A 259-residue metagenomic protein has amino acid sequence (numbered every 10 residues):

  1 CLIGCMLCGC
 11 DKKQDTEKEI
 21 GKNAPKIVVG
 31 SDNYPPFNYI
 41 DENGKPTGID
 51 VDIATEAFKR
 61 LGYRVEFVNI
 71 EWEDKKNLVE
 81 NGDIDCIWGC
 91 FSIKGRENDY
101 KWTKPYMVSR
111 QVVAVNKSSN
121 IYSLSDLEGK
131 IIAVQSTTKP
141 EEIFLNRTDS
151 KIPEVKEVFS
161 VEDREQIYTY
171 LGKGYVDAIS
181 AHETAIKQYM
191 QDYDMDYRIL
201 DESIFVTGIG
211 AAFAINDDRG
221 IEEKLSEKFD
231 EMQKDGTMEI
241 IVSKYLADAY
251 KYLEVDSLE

Functional and structural regions predicted by a protein language model:
C5-G9: C-terminal motif of bacterial Sec signal peptides marking the signal peptidase cleavage site
D11, V51-R60, I121, S125-K139 (+1 more regions): Extended ligand-binding regions for polar small-molecule ligands
K12-D15, R64, K139-E162, R198-I199 (+1 more regions): Ligand-binding clefts/hinges and TM-proximal coupling segments of bilobed small-molecule sensing domains
T16-F91, S160, K224, D235: Extracytoplasmic small-molecule ligand-binding "clamshell" domains of the periplasmic binding protein/Venus flytrap
V28, D32-P36, P46-K59, F91 (+2 more regions): Bilobed "Venus flytrap"/periplasmic-binding protein-like clamshell domains and structurally analogous long
S31-N33, V108-V115, K187, Q191-D230 (+1 more regions): Periplasmic-binding protein-like
T55, K59, R64-D126, R198 (+1 more regions): Acidic, polar ligand-binding/catalytic clefts
D74-N77, C90-D99, I143-N146, Y170-V206: A ligand-binding cleft/hinge motif common to bilobed small-molecule-binding domains
